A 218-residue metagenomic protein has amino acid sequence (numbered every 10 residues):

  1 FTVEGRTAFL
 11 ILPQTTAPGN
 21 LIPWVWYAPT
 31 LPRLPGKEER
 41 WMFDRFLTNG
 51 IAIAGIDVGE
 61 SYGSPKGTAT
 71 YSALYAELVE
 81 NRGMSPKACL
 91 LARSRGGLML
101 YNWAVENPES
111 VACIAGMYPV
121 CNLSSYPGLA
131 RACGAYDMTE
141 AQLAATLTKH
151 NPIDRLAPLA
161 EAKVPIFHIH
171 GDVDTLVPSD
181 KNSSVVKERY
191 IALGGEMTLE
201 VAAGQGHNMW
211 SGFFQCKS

Functional and structural regions predicted by a protein language model:
F1-N20: N-terminal cap/lid segment of alpha/beta-hydrolase-fold proteins
G19-T30: Short beta-strand element of the alpha/beta-hydrolase
P29-T30, P119, H170-V173: Cell-envelope and extracellular/periplasmic
G36-A54: Short amphipathic alpha-helix adjacent to the substrate-entry channel of hydrolases
Y62-G83: Alpha/beta-hydrolase active-site loop
E80-N81, S85-G134, M138: Primarily recognizes the serine-hydrolase "nucleophile elbow" in alpha/beta-hydrolase and SGNH/GDSL folds
S125-I191: The feature captures the conserved acid-bearing segment of alpha/beta-hydrolase catalytic domains
L176, K181-S218: C-terminal catalytic histidine-bearing segment of alpha/beta-hydrolase fold enzymes
